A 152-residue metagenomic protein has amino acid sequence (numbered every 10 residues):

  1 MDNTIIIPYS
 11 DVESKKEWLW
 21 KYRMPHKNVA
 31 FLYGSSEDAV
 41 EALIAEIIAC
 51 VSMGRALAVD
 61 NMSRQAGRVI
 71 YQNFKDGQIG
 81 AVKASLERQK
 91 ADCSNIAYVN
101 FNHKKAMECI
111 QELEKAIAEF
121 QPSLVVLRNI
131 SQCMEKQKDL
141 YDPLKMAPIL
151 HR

Functional and structural regions predicted by a protein language model:
M1-L19: N-terminal pre-Walker A segment at the start of P-loop NTPase domains
D2-I5, E41-A45, I70-N73, Y98: N-terminal start-of-chain detector that recognizes signal peptides and the immediate post-cleavage beginning
S10, S36-D38, H103-K105: Short, acidic/glycine-rich phosphate-metal binding loop used to engage nucleotide
L19, M62-P148: Conserved inter-motif catalytic segment of the P-loop NTP-binding fold
H26-V59: Glycine-rich P-loop/Walker A and Walker A-like loops and their local beta1-loop-alpha1 context in P-loop NTPases
